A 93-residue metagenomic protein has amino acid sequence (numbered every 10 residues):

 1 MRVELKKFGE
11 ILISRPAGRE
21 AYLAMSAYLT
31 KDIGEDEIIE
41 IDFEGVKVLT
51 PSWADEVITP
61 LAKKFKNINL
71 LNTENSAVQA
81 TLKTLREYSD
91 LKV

Functional and structural regions predicted by a protein language model:
M1-L12: N-terminal presequence-like segments and adjacent domain-start helices
L12-I38, F43-D90: Amphipathic alpha-helical interaction surfaces in cytosolic regulatory modules
